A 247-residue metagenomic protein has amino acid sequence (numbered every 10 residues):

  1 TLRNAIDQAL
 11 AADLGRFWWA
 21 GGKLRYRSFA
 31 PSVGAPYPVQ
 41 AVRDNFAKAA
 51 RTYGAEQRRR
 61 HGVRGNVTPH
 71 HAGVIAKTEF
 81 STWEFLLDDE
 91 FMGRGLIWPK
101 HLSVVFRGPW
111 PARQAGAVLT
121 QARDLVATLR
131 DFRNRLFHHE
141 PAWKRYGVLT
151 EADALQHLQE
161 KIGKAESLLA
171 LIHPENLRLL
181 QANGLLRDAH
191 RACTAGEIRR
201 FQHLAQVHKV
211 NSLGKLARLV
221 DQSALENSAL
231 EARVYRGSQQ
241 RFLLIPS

Functional and structural regions predicted by a protein language model:
T1-S247: Amphipathic alpha-helical interface elements
